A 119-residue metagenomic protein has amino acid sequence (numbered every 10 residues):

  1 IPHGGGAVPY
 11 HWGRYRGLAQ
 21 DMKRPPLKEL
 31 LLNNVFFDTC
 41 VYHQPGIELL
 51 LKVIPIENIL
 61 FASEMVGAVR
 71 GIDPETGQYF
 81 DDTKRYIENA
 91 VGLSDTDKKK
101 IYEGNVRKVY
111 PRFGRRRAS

Functional and structural regions predicted by a protein language model:
H3-S119: H/E-rich (His + Asp/Glu) clusters that bind or coordinate divalent metals
